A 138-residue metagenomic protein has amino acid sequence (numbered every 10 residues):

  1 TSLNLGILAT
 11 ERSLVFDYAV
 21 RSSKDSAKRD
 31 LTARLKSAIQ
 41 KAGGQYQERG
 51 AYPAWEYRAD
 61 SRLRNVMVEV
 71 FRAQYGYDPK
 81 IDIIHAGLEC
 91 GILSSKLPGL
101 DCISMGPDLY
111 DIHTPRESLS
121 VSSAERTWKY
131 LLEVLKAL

Functional and structural regions predicted by a protein language model:
T1-S2, D30-K41: Acidic-enriched catalytic cores of C-N bond-cleaving enzymes acting on peptides and small amides
S2, G6-V15, Y75-E133: Zn-dependent metallopeptidase/amidohydrolase metal-coordination segment
L3-A9, S13-D25, Q45-R64, G91: A short beta-alpha structural unit
S26, D30, R58, R62 (+4 more regions): Conserved active-site and cofactor/substrate-binding residues in soluble primary-metabolism enzymes
A33-S37, R62, E69, R126-E133: Alpha-helical scaffolding segments of alpha/beta enzyme cores, especially the outer helices of TIM-barrel or partial
I39-G43, F71, Y75, L97 (+1 more regions): Structural signal for hydrophobic packing residues in well-ordered secondary-structure cores of soluble enzyme domains
K41-G44, Y52-R58, D82-A86, R116-S122 (+1 more regions): Low-complexity, flexible helical/coil segments
Q45-E48, L63-I81, K129: C-terminal non-catalytic regions of proteins with extracellular/luminal or membrane-system context
